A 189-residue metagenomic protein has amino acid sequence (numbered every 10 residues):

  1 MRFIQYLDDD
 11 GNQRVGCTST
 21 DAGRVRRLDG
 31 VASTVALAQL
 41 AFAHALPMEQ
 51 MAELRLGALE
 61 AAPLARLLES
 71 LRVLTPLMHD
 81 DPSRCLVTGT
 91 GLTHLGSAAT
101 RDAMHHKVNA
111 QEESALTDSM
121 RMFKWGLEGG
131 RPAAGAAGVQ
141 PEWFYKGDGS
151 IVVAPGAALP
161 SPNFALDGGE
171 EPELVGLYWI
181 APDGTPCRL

Functional and structural regions predicted by a protein language model:
M1-L54: Gly/serine-rich nucleotide phosphate-binding loop at the start of the catalytic core of nucleotide/ADP-ribose-handling
Y6, T20, F42-L189: Active-site microenvironments in enzyme catalytic cores
